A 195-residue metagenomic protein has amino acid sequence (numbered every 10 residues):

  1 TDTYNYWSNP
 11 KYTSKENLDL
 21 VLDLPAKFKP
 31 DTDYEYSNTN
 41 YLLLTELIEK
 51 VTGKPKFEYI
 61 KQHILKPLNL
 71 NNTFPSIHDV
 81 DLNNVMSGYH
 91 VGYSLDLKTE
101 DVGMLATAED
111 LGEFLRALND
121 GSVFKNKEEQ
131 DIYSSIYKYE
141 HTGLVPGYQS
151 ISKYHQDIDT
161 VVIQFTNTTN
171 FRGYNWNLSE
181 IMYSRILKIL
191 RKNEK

Functional and structural regions predicted by a protein language model:
D2-H78, V102, E109-G112: Catalytic-site signature segments of enzymes, centered on catalytic residues
D2-Y4, T32-Y34, S87, Y137 (+2 more regions): Intrinsically disordered, low-complexity segments enriched in small/polar residues
N5, N9, N17, N38-N40 (+7 more regions): Detector for Asparagine
Y6-N9, S14-E16, L20-K27, L70-T73 (+6 more regions): Flexible, surface-exposed loop/gating regions in the mature catalytic domains of secreted/periplasmic hydrolases
G92-K195: Catalytic loop of the DD-peptidase/beta-lactamase superfamily, centered on the K-T-G motif and neighboring
